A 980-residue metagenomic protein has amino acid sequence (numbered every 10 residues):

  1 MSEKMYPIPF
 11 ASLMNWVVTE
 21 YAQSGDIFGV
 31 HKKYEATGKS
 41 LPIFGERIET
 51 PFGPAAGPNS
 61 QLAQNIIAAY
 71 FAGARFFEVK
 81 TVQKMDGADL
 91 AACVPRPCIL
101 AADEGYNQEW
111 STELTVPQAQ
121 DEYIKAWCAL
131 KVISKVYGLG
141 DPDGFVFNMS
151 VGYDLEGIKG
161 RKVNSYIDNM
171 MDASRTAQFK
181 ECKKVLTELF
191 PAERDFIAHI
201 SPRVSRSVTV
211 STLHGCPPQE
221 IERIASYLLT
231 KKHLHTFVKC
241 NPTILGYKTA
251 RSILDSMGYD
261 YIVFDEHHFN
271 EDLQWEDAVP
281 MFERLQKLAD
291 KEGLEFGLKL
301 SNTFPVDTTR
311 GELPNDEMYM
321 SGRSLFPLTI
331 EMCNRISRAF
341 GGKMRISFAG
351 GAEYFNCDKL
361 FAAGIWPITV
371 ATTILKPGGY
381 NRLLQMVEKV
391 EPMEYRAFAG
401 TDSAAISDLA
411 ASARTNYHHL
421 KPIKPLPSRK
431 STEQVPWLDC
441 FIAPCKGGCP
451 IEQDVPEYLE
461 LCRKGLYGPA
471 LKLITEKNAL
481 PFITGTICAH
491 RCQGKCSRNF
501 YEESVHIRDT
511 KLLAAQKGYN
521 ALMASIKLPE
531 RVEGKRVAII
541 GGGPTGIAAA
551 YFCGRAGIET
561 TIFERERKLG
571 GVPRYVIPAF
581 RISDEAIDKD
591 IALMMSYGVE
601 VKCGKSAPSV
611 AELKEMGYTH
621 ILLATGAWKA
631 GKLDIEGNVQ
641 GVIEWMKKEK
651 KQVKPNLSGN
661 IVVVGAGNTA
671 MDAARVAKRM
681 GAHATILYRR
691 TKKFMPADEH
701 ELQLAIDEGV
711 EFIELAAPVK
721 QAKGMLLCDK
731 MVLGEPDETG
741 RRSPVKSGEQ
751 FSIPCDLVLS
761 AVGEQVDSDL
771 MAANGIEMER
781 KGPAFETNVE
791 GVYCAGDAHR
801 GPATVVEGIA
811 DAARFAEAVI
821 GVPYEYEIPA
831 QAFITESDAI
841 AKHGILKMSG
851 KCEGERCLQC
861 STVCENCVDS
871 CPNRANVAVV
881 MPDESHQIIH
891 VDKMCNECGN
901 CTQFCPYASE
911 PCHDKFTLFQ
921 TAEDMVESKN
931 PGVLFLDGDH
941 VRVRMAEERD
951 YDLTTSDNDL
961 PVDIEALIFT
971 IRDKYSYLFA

Functional and structural regions predicted by a protein language model:
M1-S226, K231: N-terminal capping/small domains of soluble enzymes
A22-T37, P242, G246-G342, P377-Y395: Glycine/Thr-rich beta-alpha phosphate-binding loop at enzyme active sites
Q64-A68, A352-I368: Catalytic cores of alpha/beta
R75-M85, P242, K359-M386: Glycine-rich phosphate-binding active-site loops on the catalytic face of alpha/beta enzymes
E317, R323, I374-L375, N381 (+14 more regions): Ferredoxin-type iron-sulfur electron-transfer modules and their immediate structural context
R531, R536-A538, D588-I635, K720-L726 (+2 more regions): Feature captures the FAD/FMN-dependent oxidoreductase FAD-binding
I540-T561, K602-A611, T625-L633, W645-E699 (+4 more regions): Rossmann-like dinucleotide/flavin-binding elements
E559-I562, E566-V601, A674-V719: Rossmann-like dinucleotide-binding cores of NAD(P)H-dependent redox enzymes
